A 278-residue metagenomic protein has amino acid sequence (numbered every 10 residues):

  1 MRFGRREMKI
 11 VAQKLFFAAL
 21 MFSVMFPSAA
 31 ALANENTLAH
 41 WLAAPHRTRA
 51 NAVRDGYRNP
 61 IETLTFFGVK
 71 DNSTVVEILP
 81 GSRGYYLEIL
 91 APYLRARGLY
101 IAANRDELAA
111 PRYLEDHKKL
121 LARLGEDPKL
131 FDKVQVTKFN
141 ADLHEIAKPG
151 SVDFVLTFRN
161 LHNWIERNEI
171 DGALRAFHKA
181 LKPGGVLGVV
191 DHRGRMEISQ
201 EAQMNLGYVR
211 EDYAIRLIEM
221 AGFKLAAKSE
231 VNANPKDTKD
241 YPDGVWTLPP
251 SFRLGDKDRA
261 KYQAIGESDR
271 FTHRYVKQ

Functional and structural regions predicted by a protein language model:
L38-F66, K70: Class I SAM-dependent methyltransferase Rossmann-like catalytic core, especially the SAM/SAH-binding loop
N72-S82: Conserved class I S-adenosyl-L-methionine
L94-R95, W164-I165, L181-K182: Helix-to-beta-strand junctions that scaffold the AdoMet/dcAdoMet cofactor pocket in Class I SAM-dependent enzymes
L114-L143: S-adenosyl-L-methionine
E145-V155: A short acidic, Gly/Pro-enriched loop at the edge of an enzyme's catalytic core that lines a small-molecule cofactor
D171-P183: A short glycine-rich, Lys/Arg-flanked "PGG" loop and its adjoining helix->strand segment in the class I
G184-H192: Conserved beta-strand signature within the Rossmann-like core of class I S-adenosyl-L-methionine
T238-Q278: Core SAM-dependent methyltransferase catalytic element
